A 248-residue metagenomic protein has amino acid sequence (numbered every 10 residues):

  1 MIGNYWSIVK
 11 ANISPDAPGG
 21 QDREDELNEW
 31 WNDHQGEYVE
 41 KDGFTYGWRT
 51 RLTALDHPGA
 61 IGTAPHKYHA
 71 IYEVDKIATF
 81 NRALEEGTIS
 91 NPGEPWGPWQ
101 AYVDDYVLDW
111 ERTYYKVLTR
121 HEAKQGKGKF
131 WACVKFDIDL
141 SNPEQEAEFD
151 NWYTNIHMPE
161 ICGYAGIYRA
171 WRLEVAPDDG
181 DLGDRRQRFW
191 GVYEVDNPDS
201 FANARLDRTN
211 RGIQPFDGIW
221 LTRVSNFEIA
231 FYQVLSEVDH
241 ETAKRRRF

Functional and structural regions predicted by a protein language model:
M1-F248: Macromolecular interaction modules
